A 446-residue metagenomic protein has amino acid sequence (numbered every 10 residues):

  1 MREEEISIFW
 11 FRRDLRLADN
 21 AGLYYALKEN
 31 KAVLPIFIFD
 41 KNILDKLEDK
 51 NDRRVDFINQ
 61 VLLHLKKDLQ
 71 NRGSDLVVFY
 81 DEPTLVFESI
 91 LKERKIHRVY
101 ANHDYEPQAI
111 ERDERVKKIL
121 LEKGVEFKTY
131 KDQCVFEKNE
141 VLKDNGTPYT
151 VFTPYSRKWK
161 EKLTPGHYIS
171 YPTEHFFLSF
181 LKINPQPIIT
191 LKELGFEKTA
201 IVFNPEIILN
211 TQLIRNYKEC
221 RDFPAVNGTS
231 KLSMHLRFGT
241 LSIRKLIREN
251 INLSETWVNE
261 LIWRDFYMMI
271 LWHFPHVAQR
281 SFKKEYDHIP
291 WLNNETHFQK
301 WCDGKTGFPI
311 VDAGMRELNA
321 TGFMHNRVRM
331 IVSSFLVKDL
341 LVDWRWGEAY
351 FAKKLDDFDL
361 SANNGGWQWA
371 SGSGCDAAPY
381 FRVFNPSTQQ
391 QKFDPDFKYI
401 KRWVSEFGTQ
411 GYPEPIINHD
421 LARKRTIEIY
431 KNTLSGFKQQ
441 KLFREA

Functional and structural regions predicted by a protein language model:
M1-L163, L253, R316, E428 (+3 more regions): Trp/Phe/Arg-rich N-terminal binding region typifying the photolyase-homology
R13, E114, D265, V328-M330 (+1 more regions): Hydrophobic alpha-helical segments, especially transmembrane helices and their immediate juxtamembrane helical caps
E48, D52-D56, W301, Q390 (+1 more regions): Charge-dense, low-complexity intrinsically disordered segments
V125, G146-Y286, Q389-A446: Glycine/tryptophan-enriched, flexible segments
V125, N227-K401: Active-site-proximal binding-pocket segments
